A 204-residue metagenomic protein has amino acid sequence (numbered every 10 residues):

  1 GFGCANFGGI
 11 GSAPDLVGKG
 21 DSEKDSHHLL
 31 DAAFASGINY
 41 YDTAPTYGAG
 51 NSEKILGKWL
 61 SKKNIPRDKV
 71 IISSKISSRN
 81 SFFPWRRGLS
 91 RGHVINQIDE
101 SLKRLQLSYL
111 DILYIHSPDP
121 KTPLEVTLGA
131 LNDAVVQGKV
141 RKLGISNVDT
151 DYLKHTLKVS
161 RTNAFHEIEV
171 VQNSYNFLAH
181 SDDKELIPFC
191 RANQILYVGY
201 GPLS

Functional and structural regions predicted by a protein language model:
G1-V70, S204: N-terminal binding-site loop/beta-alpha segment at the start of enzyme catalytic domains that lines or forms
F2, S26, A33, Y41 (+9 more regions): Conserved, mostly hydrophobic/aromatic
C4, T43-P45, I115-S117, N173-Y175: Short glycine-centered, acidic/aromatic-flanked micro-motifs in structured strand/loop junctions that mark active-site
G8-P14, R79-R86: A short acidic, helix-capping loop that chelates divalent metal ions and anchors anionic groups
L16-A33, R87-Q106, V126-G129, D151-K158: Short, acidic/polar
A35, W59-I71, L102-Q106, N132-V135 (+2 more regions): Acidic (Asp/Glu)-rich catalytic clusters
P66-V70, S74, S108-I112, R141-K142 (+1 more regions): Short acidic capping loops at alpha-helix termini that bridge into adjacent secondary structure
P118-S204: Beta/alpha (TIM)-barrel catalytic core signal, keyed to glycine-rich beta->alpha loops juxtaposed to Asp/Glu that bind
